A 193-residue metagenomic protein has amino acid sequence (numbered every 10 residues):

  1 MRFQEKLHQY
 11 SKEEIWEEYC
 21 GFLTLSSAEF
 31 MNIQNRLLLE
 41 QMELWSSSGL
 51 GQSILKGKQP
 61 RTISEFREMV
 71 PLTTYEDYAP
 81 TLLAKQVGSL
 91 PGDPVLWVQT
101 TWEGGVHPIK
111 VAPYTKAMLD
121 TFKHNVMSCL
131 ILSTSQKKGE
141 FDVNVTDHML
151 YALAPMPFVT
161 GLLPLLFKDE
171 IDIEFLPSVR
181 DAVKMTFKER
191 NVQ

Functional and structural regions predicted by a protein language model:
M1-Q193: Nucleotide 5′-phosphate-binding alpha/beta core
